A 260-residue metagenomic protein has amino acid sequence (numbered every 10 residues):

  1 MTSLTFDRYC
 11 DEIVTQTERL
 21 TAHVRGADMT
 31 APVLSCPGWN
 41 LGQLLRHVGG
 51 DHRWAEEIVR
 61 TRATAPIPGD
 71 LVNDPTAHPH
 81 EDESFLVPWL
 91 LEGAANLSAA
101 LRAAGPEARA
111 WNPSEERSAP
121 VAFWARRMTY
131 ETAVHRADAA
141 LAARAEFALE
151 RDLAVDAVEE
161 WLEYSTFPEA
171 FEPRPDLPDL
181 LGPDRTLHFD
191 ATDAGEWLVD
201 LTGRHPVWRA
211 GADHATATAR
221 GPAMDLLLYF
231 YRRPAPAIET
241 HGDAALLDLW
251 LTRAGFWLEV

Functional and structural regions predicted by a protein language model:
M1-R46, A55-E57, H80: An N-terminal domain-cap segment
D28-G69, E115-E172, L226: Short, contiguous alpha-helical
L86-R136: Hydrophobic alpha-helical segments and helix pairs
W161-L198: A glycine-rich beta-turn/hairpin centered on an aromatic-Pro dipeptide
F189-A223: Acidic/His-leaning functional-site neighborhoods
A212-V260: C-terminal interaction segments
